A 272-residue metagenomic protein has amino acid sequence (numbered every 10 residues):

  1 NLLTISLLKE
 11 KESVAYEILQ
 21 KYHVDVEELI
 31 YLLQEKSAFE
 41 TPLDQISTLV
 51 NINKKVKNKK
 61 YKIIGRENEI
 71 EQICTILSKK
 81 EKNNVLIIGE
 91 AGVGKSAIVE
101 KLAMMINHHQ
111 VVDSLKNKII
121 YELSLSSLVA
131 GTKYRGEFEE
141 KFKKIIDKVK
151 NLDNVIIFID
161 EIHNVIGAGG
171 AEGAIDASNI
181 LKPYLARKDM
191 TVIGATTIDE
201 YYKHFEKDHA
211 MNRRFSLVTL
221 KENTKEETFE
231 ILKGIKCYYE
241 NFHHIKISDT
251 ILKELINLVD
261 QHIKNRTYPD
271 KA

Functional and structural regions predicted by a protein language model:
N1-V129, E139-L152, F158-N164, G170 (+4 more regions): Histone-fold recognition with a strong bias for associated Lys/Arg-rich disordered tails
A130-G131, N223: Structural beta->alpha junctions
E200-D208: Short, glycine/polar-rich helix-capping loops at beta-to-alpha or helix-loop-helix junctions that flank or form
H204, S216-F229, F242-T250: Conserved AAA+ ATPase "SRH/arginine-finger" region at the nucleotide-binding site
K225-K236, L252, I256: An amphipathic alpha-helix signature
N241-T250, E254, L258-A272: C-terminal helical "lid" subdomain and adjoining coupling/linker elements of P-loop NTPases
